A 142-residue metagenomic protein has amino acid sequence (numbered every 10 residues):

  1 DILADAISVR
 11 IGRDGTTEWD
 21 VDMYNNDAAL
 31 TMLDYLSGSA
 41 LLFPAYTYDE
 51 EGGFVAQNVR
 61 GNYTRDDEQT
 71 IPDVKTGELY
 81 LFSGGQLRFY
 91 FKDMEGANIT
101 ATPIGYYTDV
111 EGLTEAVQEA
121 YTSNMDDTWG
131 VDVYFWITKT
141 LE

Functional and structural regions predicted by a protein language model:
D1-T17: N-terminal low-complexity, Pro/Thr/Ser-rich intrinsically disordered segments that act as propeptides or flexible
G12, D22-Y24, Y134-T140: A structural detector for beta-sheet-dominated domains
D14, Y24-N26, Y48: Histidine- and/or cysteine-centered catalytic micro-motif in compact active-site loops
G15-D22, Y63, D67: Second-shell loop/turn segments in exported
E18-N25, T102-T108: Short amphipathic beta-strand/extended segments with alternating polar/hydrophobic composition
N26-L33: Extracytoplasmic/secreted envelope proteins and their assembly/folding machinery, especially bacterial periplasmic
L33, S37-E142: Glycine-rich active-site loops that engage anionic ligands at enzyme catalytic sites
